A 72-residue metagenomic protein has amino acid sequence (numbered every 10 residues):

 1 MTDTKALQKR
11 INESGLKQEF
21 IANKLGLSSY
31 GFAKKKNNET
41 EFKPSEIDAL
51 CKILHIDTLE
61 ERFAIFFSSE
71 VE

Functional and structural regions predicted by a protein language model:
T4-K24: Short basic helix-loop element that most often maps to the first helix and adjoining turn of HTH DNA-binding modules
K9-R10, S14-G15, E60-E72: Short, charged recognition helix plus adjacent turn of helix-turn-helix-like nucleic-acid-binding domains
Q18, S29, P44-I47: Helix-turn-helix DNA-binding elements, focusing on the entry/boundary residues of the two helices that contact DNA
G26-F42: Recognition helix of helix-turn-helix/homeodomain-like DNA-binding domains that insert into the DNA major groove
S45-E61: DNA major-groove recognition helix of helix-turn-helix/homeodomain DNA-binding modules
